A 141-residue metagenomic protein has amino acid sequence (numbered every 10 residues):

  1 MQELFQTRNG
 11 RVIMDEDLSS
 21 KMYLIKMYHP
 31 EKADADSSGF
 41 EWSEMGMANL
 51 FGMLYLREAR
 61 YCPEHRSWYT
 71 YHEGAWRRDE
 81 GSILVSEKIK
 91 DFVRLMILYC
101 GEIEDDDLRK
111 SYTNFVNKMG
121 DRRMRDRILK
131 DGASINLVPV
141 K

Functional and structural regions predicted by a protein language model:
M1-E3, Y61-C62: N-terminal single-stranded DNA-binding subdomain of primase/primase-helicase replication proteins
Q2-K32: Basic, alpha-helical nucleic-acid-binding regions used in initiation and control of genome expression
I25-K141: Intein modules and their embedded homing endonuclease domains
